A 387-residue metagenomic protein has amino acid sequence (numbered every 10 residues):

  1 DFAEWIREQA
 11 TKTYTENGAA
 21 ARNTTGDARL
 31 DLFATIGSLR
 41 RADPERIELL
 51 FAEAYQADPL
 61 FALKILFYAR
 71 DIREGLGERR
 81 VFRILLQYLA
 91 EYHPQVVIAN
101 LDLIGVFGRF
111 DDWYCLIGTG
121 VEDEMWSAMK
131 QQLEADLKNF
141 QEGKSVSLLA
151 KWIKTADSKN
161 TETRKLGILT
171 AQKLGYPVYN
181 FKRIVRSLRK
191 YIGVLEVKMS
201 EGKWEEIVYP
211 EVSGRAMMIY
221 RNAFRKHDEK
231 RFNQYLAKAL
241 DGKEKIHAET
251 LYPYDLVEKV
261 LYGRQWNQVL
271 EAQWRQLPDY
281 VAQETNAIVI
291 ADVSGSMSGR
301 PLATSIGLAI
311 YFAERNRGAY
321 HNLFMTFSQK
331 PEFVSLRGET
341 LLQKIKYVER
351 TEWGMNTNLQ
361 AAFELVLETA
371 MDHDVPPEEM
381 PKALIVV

Functional and structural regions predicted by a protein language model:
D1-T304, E314-V387: Long lumenal/extracellular ectodomains of secretory and single-pass membrane proteins
